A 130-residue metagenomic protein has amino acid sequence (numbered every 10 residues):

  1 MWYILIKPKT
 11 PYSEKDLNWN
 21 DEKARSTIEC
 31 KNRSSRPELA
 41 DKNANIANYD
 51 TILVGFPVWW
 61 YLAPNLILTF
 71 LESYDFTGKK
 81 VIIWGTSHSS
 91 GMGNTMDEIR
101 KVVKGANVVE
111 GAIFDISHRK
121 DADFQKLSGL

Functional and structural regions predicted by a protein language model:
M1-V54, Y61-A63, L68, E72 (+1 more regions): N-terminal beta1-alpha1-beta2 submodule of the flavodoxin-like/Rossmannoid cofactor-binding fold
I4-P8, G55-P57, W84-S87, A112-F114: Active-site-proximal beta-strand/loop segments in catalytic clefts of secreted hydrolases
N48-I52, T77-K80, A106-V109: Loop/turn elements at helix/coil->beta-strand transitions in domains of secreted/extracellular proteins
W60-Y61, S89: Short, small-residue-enriched loops and turns at beta-alpha junctions that line or gate enzyme active sites
E72-G78, V102-V103: Short, conserved loop/helix-junction motifs that constitute active-site signature segments in enzyme catalytic cores
I82-H118: Short, glycine-/small-residue-rich phosphate/pyrophosphate-handling segment
